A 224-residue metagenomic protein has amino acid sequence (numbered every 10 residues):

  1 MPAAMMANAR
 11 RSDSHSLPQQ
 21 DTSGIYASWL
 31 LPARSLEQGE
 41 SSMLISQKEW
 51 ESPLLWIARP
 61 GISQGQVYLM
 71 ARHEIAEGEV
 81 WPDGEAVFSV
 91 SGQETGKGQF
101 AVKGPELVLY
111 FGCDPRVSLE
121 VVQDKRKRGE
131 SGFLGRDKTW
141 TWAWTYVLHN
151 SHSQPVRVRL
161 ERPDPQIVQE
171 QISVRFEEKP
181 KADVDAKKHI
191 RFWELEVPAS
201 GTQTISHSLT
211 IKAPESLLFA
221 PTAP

Functional and structural regions predicted by a protein language model:
M1-A143, H152-I172, E178-P224: Intrinsically disordered, low-complexity Ser/Thr/Pro/Gly-rich interaction regions that scaffold/cooperate
